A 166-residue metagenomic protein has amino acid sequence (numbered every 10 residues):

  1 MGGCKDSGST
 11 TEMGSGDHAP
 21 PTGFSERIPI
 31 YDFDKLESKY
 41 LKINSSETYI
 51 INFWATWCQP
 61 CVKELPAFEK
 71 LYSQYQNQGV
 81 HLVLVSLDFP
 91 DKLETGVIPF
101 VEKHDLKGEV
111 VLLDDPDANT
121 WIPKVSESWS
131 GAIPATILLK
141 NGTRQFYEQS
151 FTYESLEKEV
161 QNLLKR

Functional and structural regions predicted by a protein language model:
M1-Y31, R166: N-terminal targeting signals for export/organelle localization
R27-Y49, Y72: A short beta-strand-turn-helix
E47, L65-S86, P99-E102: Conserved helix-turn-beta segment immediately C-terminal to the redox Cys motif in thioredoxin-like folds
E47-Y49, F53-W57, F89: Short pre-active-site segment immediately N-terminal to redox-active cysteine/selenocysteine motifs in thiol-based
F53-K70: Conserved redox-active cysteine motifs that mediate thiol-disulfide chemistry, especially di-cysteine Cys-X(1-2)-Cys
G79-E94, L106-P116: Thiol-based oxidoreductase modules, predominantly thioredoxin-like and allied folds used for disulfide exchange
F100-I133: Short, internal strand/loop/helix patches that form the active-site neighborhood or redox-interaction surface
I133-R166: Thiol-/selenol-based redox modules, centered on thioredoxin-like and closely related oxidoreductase domains
